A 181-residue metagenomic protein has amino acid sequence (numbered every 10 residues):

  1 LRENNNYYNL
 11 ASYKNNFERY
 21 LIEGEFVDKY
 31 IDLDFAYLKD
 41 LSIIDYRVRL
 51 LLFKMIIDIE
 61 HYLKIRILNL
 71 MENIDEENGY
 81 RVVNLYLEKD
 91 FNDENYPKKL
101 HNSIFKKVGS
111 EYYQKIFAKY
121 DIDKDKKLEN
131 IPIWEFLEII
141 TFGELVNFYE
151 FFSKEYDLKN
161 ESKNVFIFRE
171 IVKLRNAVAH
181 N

Functional and structural regions predicted by a protein language model:
L1-V172: Extended intrinsically disordered or low-complexity regions, especially N/C-terminal cytosolic tails and loops, rather
L174-N181: Active-site-proximal binding-pocket segments
